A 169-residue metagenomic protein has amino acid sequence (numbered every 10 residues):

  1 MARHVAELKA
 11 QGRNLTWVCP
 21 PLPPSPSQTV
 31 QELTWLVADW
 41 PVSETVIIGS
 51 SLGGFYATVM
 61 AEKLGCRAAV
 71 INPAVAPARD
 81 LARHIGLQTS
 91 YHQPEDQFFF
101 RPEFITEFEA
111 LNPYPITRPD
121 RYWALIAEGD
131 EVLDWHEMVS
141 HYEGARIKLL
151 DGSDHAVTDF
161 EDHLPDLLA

Functional and structural regions predicted by a protein language model:
M1-A2, A57, M138: Short, highly selective alpha-helical patches that border small-molecule cofactor pockets in redox/cofactor-processing
M1-S43: Active-site catalytic motif of lipid deacylating hydrolases and related acyltransferases
P21, I48-G49, I126: Small/polar loops that bind or transfer phosphate-bearing groups
T29-V37, F108, H163-L167: Generic hydrophobic alpha-helical segments
E44-V46, R67: Structural motif
I48-A57: Gly/Ala-rich beta-loop-alpha elbow adjacent to hydrolase catalytic centers
M60-L64: Aromatic pocket-lining residues of Rossmann-like dinucleotide-binding sites
R67, I71-P165: The alpha/beta-hydrolase serine catalytic core
